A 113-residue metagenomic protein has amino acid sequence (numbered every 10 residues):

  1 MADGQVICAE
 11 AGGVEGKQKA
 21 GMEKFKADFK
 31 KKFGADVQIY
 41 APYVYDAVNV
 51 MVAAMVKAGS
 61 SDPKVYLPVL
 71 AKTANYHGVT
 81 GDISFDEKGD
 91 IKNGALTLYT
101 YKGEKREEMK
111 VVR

Functional and structural regions predicted by a protein language model:
M1-R113: Extracytosolic ligand-binding ectodomains
